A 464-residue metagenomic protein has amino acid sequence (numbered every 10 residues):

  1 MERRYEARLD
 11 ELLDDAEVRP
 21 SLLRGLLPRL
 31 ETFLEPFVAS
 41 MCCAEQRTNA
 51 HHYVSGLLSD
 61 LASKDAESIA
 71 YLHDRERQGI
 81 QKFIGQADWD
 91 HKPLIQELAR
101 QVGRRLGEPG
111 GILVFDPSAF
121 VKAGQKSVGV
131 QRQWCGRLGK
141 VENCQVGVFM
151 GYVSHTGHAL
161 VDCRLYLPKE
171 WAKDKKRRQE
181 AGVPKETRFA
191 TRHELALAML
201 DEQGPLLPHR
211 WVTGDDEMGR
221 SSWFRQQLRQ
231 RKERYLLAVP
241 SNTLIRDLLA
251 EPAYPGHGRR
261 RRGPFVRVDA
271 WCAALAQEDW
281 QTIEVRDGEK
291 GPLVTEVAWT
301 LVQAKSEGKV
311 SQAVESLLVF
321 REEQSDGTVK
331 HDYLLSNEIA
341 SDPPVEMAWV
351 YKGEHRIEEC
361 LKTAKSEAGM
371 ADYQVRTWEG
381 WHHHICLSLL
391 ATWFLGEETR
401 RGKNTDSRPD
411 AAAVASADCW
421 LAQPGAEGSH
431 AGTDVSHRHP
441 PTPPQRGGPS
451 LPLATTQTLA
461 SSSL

Functional and structural regions predicted by a protein language model:
E2-Q46, L167, W171, K176 (+5 more regions): A short, flexible helix-boundary coil/loop motif
M41-Q125, R132, F224, R262-D279: Electropositive nucleic-acid engagement tracts
A62-K64, Y152-V161, F394-T405: Short helix-capping/linker segments at secondary-structure and domain boundaries
S68, Q78-F83, R137-H209, L317-N337 (+1 more regions): Electropositive, glycine- and tryptophan-enriched low-complexity nucleic-acid-binding patches
I69-A70, P109-A123, M150, V212-R220 (+4 more regions): Short, conserved catalytic/metal-binding motifs centered on acidic residues
Q86-K169, D174-K175, Q179, V302: Active-site-proximal, Lys/Arg-enriched surface segment that forms a nucleic-acid-binding/basic interface patch
F115-A119, M218, F265-L275, S341-V375: Short amphipathic alpha-helical "interface-anchor" segments enriched in bulky aromatics
R177-P255: Domain-level cores of phosphate- or acyl-group-handling catalytic modules
